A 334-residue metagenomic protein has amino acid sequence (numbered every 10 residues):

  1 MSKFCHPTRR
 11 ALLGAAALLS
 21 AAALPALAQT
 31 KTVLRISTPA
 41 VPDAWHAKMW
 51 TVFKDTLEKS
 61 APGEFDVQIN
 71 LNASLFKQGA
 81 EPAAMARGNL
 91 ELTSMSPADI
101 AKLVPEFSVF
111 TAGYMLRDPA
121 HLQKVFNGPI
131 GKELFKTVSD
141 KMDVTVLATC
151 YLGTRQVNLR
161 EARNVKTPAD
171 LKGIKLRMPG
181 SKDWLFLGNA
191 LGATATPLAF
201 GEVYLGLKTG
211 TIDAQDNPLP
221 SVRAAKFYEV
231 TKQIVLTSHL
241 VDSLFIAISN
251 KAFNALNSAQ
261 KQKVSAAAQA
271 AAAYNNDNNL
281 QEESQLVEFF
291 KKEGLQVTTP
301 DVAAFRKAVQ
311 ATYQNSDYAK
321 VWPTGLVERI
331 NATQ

Functional and structural regions predicted by a protein language model:
S2-H6, L13-G14, Q29-H121, I130 (+1 more regions): N-terminal secretory/targeting leader peptides
G14-A22: Bacterial N-terminal signal peptides
L24-A28: Sec/Tat signal peptide C-region and signal peptidase I cleavage site
